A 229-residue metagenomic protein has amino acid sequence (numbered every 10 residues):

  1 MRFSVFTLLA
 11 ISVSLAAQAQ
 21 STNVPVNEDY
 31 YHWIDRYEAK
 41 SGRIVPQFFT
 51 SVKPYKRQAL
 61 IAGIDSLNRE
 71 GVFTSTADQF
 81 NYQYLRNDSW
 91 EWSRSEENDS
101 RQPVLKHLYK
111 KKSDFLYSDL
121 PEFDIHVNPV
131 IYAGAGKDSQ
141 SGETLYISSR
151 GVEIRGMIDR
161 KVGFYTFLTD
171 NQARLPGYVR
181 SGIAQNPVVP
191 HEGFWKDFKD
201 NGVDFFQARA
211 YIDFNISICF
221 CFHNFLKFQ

Functional and structural regions predicted by a protein language model:
M1-T22: Bacterial Sec-dependent N-terminal signal peptides
V5-L8, W33, R180: Intrinsically disordered, low-complexity regions enriched in small/polar residues
S21-Y37: Short N-terminal segments immediately surrounding and downstream of signal-peptide cleavage
P25-E28, K40-Q58, A62-Q229: Outer-membrane beta-barrel channel domains
